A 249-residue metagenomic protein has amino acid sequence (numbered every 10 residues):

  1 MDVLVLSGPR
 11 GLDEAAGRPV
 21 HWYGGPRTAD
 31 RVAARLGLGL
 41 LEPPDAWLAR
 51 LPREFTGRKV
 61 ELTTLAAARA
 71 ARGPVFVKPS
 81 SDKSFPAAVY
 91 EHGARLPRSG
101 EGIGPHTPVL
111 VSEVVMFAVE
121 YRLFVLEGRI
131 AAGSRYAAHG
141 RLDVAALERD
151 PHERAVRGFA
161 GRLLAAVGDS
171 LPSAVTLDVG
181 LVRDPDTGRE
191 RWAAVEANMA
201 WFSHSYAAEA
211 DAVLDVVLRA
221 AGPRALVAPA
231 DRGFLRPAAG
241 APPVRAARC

Functional and structural regions predicted by a protein language model:
V3-A166: Active-site nucleotide/adenylate-binding loops and adjacent lid/helix of ATP-dependent enzymes
S112, L177, V195: Active-site flanking residues adjacent to catalytic metal/cofactor-binding acidic residues
Y121, P172-P185: A short glycine-rich, hydrophobically flanked beta-strand micro-motif that places a catalytic Asp/Glu for divalent metal
R157-L164, T176, R191, L214: Short amphipathic alpha-helical surface patches that serve as generic macromolecular interface elements
S170, R183, G188-C249: C-terminal active-site "lid" helix and adjoining low-complexity regulatory extension at the edge of ATP-using catalytic
